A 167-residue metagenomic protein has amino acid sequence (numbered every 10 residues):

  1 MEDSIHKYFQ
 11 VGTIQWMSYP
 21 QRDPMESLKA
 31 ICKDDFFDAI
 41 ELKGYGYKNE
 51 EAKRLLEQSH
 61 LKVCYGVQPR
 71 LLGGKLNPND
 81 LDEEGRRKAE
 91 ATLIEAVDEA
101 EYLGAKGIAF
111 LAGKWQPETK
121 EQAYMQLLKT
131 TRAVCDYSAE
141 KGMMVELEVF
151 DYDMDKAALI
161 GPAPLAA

Functional and structural regions predicted by a protein language model:
M1-E101, A139: N-terminal pre-domain/capping segments
N79-A167: Active-site acidic/histidine proton-transfer and metal-coordination neighborhood in alpha/beta enzyme cores
